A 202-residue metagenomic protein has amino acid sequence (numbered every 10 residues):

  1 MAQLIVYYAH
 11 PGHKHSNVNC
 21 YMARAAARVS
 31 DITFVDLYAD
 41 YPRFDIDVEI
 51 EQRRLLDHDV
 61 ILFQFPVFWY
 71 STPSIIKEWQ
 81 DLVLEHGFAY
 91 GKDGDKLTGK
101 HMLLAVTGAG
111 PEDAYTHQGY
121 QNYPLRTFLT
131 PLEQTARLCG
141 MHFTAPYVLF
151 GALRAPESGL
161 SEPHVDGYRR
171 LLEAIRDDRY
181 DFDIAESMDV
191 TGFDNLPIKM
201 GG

Functional and structural regions predicted by a protein language model:
M1-D31, V35: N-terminal beta1-alpha1 ligand-phosphate binding loop
N17-Y21, I46, S74-E78, G159: Generic recognition of short, well-ordered alpha-helical segments
V18-R28, P124-C139: Short, solvent-exposed amphipathic alpha-helices that sit in or adjacent to ligand/effector-binding or catalytic
S30-Y38, F143-Y147: Short beta-strand elements in bilobed, periplasmic/extracellular small-molecule ligand-binding domains
T33-L56: N-terminal beta-loop-helix "entrance" segment that forms/cooperates in small-molecule cofactor or anionic ligand
I50-E133: Helix-loop-strand module that forms the ligand-binding subsite of alpha/beta enzymes
A136-G202: Glycine-rich phosphate/pyrophosphate-binding loop and the adjoining helix
